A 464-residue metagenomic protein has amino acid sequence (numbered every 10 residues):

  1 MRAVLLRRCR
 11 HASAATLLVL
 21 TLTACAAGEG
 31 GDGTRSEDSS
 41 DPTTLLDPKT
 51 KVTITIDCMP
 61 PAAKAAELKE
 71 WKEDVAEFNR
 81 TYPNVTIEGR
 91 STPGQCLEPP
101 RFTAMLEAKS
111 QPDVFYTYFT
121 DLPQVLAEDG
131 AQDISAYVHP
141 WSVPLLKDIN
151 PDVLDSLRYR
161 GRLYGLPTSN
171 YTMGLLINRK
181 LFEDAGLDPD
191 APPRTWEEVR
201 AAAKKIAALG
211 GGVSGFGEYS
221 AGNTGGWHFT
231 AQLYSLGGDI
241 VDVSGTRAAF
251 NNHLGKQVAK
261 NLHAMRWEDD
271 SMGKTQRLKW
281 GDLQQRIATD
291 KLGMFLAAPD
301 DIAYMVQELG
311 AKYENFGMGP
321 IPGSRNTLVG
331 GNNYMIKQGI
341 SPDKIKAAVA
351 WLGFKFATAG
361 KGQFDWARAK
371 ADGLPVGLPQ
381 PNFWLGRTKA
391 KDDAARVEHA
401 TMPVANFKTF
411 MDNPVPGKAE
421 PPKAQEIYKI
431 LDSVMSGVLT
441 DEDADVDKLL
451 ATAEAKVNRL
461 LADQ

Functional and structural regions predicted by a protein language model:
R2-L20, C25-Q124, V143, D443-Q464: Conserved N-terminal structural module of periplasmic/extracytoplasmic solute-binding proteins
D47, S135-I149, P192-R194, S214-S220 (+4 more regions): Short, solvent-exposed loop/beta-turn-alpha elements that line the ligand-binding surface or hinge of extracytoplasmic
P48, E183, V404-Q464: Conserved C-terminal helix/tail region of periplasmic/extracytoplasmic solute-binding proteins
P48-T50, M305-K312, S324-G330, M335-K429: C-terminal lobe and pocket-closing loops of periplasmic/extracytoplasmic Venus-flytrap solute-binding proteins
S91-R101, R194-R200, K274-A288: Short helix-initiation/N-cap motifs at beta->coil->alpha
F119-T172, H228, Q232, G317: Hinge/lid segment of periplasmic solute-binding proteins
Y159-T168, M173, E183, E197-A248 (+3 more regions): Extracytoplasmic/periplasmic solute-binding protein
A202-K204, S244-Q276: Glycine-centered hinge/linker elements that transmit conformational signals in sensory and ligand-binding systems
